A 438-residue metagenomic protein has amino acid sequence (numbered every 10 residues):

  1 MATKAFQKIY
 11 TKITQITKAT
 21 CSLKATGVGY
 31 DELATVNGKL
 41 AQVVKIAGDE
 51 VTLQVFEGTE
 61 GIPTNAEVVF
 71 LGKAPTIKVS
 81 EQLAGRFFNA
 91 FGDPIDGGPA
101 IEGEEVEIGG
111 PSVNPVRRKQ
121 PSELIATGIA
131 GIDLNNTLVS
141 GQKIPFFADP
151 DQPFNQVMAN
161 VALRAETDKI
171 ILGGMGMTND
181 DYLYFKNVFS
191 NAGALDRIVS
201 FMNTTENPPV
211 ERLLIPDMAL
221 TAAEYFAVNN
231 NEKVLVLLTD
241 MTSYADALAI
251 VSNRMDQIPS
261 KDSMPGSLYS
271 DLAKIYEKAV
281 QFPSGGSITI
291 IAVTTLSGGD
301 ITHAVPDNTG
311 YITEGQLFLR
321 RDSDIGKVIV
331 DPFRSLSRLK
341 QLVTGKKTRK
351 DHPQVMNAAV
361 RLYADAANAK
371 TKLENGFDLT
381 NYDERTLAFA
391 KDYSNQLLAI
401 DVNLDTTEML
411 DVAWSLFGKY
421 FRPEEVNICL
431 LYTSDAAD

Functional and structural regions predicted by a protein language model:
A2-Q7, Q15-I125: Acidic-enriched and Gly/Ser
A5, Q15, G27, K45 (+19 more regions): Residue-level preference for alpha-helix termini and adjacent loops
T11: N-terminal beta-hairpin/loop module of FHA
T14-K18, D31-E32, G48-D49, E104-G109 (+4 more regions): A broad, low-specificity signal for short, low-complexity segments enriched in glycine/proline and polar/charged
D96-Q142, D196-T204, E211: P-loop NTPase nucleotide-binding/switch module
L134-L430: P-loop NTPase catalytic core
Y432-D438: Conserved small/polar residues in nucleotide/adenosyl-binding loops
